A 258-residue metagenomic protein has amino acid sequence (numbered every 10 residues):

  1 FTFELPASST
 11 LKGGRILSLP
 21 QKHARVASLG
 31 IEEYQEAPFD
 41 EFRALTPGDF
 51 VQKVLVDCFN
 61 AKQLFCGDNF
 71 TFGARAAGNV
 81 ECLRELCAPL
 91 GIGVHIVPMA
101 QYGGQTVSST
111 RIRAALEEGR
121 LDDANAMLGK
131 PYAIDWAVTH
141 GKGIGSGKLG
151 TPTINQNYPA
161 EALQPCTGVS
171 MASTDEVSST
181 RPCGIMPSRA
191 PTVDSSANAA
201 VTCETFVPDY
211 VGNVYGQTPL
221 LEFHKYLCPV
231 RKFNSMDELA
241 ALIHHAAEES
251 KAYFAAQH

Functional and structural regions predicted by a protein language model:
F1-F59: Core alpha/beta nucleotide-donor-binding catalytic domains of modification enzymes
F1-T2, I16-E33, M127-N155: Short N-terminal signal/transit or membrane-insertion segments and the immediately adjacent low-complexity/disordered
P20-H23, A27, R84, A88 (+1 more regions): Class I S-adenosyl-L-methionine
Q35, Q105-S108, P219: N-terminal alpha-helical segment
P38, P98-A100, K225: Residues at the C-termini of beta-strands that transition into short coil/loop
F42-L149, N234-E238, H244: Classical nucleotidyltransferase
T139-H258: Phosphate/ribose-recognition catalytic cores of enzymes acting on nucleotide-derived substrates
